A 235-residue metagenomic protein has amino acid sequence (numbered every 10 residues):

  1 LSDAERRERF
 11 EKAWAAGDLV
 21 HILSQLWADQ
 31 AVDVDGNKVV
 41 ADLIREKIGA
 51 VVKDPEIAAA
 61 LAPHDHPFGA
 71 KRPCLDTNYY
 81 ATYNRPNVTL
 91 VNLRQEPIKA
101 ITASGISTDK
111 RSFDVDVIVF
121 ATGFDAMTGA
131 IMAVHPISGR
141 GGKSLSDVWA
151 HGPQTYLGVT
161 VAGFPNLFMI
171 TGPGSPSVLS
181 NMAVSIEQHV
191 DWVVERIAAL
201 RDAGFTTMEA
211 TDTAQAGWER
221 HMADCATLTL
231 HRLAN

Functional and structural regions predicted by a protein language model:
L1-N235: N-terminal FAD-binding dinucleotide-binding subdomain shared by FAD-dependent oxidases/monooxygenases
